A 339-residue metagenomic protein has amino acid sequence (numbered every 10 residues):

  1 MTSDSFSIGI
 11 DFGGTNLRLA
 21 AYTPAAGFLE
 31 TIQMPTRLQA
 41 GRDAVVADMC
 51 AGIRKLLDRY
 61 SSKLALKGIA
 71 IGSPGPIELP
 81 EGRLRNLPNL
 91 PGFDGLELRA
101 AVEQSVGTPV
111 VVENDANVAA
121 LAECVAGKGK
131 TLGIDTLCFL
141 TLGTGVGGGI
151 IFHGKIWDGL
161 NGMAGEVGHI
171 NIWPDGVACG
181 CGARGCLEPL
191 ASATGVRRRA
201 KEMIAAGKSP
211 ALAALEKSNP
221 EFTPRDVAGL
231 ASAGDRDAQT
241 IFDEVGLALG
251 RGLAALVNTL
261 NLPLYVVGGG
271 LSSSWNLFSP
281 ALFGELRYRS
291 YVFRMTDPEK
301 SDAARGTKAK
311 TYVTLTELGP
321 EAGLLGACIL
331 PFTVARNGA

Functional and structural regions predicted by a protein language model:
M1-G68, E78-R83, A100-T108, V125-I134 (+2 more regions): ATP-binding/phosphotransfer module of carbohydrate and carboxylate kinases, centering on a glycine-rich
D11, A70-P74, E113, F139-G145 (+1 more regions): Short beta-strand segments
I32-M34, P88, L160: Short hydrophobic alpha-helix segments
G82-D94: A charged helix-plus-loop insertion that forms the helical arch/lid used to bind and gate nucleic-acid substrates
E103, G107-C124, C138-L140: ATP-dependent carbohydrate kinase catalytic cores
A119-V125, G148-I150, H169-I170: Adenylate-forming
M163-E166: Structural signature of FAD isoalloxazine-binding scaffolds in flavoprotein oxidoreductases
